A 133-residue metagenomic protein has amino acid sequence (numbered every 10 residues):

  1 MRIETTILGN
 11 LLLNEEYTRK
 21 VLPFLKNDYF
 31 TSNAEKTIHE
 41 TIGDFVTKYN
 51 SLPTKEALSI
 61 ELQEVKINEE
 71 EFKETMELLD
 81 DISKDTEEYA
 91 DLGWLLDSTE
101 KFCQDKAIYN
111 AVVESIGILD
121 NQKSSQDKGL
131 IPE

Functional and structural regions predicted by a protein language model:
M1-F102: Noncatalytic partner-interaction/assembly domains of nucleic-acid and motor enzyme complexes, especially the accessory
S83-E133: Interdomain "pre-motor" coupling segment immediately N-terminal to P-loop NTPase/helicase cores
